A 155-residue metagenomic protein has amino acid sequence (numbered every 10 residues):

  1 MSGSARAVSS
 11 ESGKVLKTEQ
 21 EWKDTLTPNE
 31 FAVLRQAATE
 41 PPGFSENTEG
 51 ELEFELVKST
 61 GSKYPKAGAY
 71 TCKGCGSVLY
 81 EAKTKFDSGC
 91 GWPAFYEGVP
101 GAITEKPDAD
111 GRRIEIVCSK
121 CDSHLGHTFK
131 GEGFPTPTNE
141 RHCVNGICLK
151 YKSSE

Functional and structural regions predicted by a protein language model:
M1-E155: Flexible coil/turn and secondary-structure edge motifs
